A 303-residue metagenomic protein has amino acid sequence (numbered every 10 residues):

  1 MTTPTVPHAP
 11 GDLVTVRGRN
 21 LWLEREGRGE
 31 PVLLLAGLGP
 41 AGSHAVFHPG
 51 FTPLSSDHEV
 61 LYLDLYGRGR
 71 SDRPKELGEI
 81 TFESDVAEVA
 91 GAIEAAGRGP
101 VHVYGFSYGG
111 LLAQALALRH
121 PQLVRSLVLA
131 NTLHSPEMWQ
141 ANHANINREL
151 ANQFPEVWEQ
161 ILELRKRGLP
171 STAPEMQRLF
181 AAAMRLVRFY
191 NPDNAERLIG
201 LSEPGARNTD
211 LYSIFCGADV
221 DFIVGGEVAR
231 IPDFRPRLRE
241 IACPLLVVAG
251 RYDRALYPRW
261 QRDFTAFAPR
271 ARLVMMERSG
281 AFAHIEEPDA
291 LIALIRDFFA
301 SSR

Functional and structural regions predicted by a protein language model:
D12-R73, G78, A92: Conserved HGGG/HGGXW glycine-rich cap/lid loop of the alpha/beta-hydrolase fold
Y62-Y108, H134, A293: Active-site loop/oxyanion-hole signature of alpha/beta-hydrolase fold enzymes
G99-N142: Conserved hydrolase catalytic core segment
V128-P170: Flexible "cap/lid" loop of the alpha/beta hydrolase fold
R165-V220, R237: Conserved alpha/beta-hydrolase catalytic His-Asp/Glu region
I241, V247-A249: Short beta-strand/loop motif that positions the catalytic acidic residue of the alpha/beta-hydrolase fold
R254-W260: Conserved alpha/beta-hydrolase "acid-adjacent" motif
R270-R303: Catalytic active-site module of serine/aspartate enzymes centered on a nucleophile-bearing elbow/loop
